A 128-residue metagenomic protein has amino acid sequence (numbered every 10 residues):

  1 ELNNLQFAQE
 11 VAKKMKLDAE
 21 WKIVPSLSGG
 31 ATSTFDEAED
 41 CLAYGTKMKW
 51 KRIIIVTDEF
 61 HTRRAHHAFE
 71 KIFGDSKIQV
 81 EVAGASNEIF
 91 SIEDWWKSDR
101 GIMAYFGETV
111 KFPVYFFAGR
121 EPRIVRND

Functional and structural regions predicted by a protein language model:
E1-K97: A structural signal for short, hydrophobic/glycine-enriched beta-strand patches
S98-V125: A transmembrane-helix-recognition feature enriched in membrane-embedded lipid enzymes and envelope glyco-/phospholipid
D128: Surface-exposed loop and adjacent secondary-structure segments within mature catalytic domains
